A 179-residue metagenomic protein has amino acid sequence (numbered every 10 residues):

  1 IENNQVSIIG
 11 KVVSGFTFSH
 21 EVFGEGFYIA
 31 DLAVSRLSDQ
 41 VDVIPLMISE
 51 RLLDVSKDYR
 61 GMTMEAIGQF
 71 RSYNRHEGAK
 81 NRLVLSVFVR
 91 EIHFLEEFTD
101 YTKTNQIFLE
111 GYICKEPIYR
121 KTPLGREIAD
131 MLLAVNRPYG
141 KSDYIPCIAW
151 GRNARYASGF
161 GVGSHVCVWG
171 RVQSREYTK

Functional and structural regions predicted by a protein language model:
I1-K179: Single-stranded nucleic acid-binding surfaces, predominantly the OB-fold ssDNA-binding core
